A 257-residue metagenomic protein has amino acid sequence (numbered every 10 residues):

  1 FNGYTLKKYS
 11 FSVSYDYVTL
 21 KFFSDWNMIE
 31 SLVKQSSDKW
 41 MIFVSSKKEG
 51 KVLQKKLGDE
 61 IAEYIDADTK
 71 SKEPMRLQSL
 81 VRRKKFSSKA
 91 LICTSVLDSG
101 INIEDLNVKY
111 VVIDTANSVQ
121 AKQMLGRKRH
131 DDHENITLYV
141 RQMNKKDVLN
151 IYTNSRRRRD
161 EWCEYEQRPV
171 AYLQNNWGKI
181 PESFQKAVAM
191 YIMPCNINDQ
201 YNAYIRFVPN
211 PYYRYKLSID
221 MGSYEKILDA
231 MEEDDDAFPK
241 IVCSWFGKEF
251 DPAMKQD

Functional and structural regions predicted by a protein language model:
N2-Q35: Interdomain hinge/linker at the junction between the two RecA-like core domains of SF2 helicases
I29-G58: Conserved strand-helix element at the start of the C-terminal RecA-like helicase core
D66-T94: Conserved helicase ATPase core of P-loop NTP-dependent helicases/translocases
K70-Q78, V119-R127, D147-I151: Short, charged, surface-exposed secondary-structure boundary motifs
I92-L97, A116: Conserved helicase core region in the C-terminal RecA-like lobe
I101-T115, I136-Y139: A short beta-strand element within the Helicase C-terminal
D114-L138: Conserved SF2 helicase motif VI
N154-D257: The feature captures the C-terminal accessory region of ATP-dependent helicases and related nucleic-acid translocases
